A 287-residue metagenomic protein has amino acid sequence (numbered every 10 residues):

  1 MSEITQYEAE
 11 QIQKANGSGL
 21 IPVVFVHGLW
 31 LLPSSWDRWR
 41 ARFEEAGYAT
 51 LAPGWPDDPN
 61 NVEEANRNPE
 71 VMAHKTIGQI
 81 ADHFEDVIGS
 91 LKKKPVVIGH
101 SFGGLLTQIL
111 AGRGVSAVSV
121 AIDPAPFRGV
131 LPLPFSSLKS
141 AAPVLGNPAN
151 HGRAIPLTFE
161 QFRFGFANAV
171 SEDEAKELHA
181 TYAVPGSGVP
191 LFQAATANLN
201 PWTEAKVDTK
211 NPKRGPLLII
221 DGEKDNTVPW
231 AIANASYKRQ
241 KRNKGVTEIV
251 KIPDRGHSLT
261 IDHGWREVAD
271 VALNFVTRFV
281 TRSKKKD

Functional and structural regions predicted by a protein language model:
A15-E64: Short, surface-exposed "cap/lid" segments of acyl-processing enzymes
G28-L31, S101, E223: Active-site glycine-rich loops that stabilize anionic/oxyanionic intermediates across multiple enzyme folds
G78-P95: Conserved acidic catalytic loop of the alpha/beta-hydrolase fold
I98-G103, T107: Gly/Ala-rich beta-loop-alpha elbow adjacent to hydrolase catalytic centers
S116-G152, F192-L199: Flexible "cap/lid" loop of the alpha/beta hydrolase fold
K213, I219-D221, D225: Short beta-strand/loop motif that positions the catalytic acidic residue of the alpha/beta-hydrolase fold
N226-A235: Conserved alpha/beta-hydrolase "acid-adjacent" motif
V246-D287: Catalytic active-site module of serine/aspartate enzymes centered on a nucleophile-bearing elbow/loop
